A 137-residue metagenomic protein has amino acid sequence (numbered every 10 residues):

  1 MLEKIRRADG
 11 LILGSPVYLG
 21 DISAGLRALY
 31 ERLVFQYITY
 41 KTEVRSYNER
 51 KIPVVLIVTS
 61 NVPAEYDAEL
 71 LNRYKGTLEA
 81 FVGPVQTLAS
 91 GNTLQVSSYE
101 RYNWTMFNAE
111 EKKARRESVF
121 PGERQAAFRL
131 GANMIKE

Functional and structural regions predicted by a protein language model:
M1-F81: Helix-loop-strand module that forms the ligand-binding subsite of alpha/beta enzymes
K75-E137: Glycine-rich phosphate/pyrophosphate-binding loop and the adjoining helix
